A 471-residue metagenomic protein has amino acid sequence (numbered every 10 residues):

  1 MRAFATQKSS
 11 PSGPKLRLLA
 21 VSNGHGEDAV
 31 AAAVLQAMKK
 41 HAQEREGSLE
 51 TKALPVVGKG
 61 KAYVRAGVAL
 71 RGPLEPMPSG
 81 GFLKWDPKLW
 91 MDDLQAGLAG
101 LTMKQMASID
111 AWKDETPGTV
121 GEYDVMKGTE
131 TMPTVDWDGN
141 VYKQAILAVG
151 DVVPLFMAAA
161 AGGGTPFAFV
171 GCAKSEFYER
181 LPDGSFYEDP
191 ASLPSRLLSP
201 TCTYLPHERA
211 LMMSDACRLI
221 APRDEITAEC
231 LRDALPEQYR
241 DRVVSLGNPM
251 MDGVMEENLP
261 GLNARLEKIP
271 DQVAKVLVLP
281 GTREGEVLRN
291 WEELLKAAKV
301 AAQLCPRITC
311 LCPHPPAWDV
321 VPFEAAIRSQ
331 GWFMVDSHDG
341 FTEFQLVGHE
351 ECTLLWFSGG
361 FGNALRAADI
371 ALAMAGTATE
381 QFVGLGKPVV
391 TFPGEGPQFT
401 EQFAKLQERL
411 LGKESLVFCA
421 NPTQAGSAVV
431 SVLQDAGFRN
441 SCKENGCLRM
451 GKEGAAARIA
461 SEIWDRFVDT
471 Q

Functional and structural regions predicted by a protein language model:
M1-Q471: Nucleotide-activated sugar donor-binding and catalytic core shared by glycosyltransferases and related lipid-linked
